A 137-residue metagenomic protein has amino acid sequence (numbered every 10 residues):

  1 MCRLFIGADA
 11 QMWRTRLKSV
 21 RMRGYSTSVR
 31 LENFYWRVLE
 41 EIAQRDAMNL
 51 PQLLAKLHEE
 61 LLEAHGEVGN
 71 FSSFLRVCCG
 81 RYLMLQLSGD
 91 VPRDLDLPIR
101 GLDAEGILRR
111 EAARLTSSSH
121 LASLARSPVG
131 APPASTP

Functional and structural regions predicted by a protein language model:
M1-F5: Short, basic/low-complexity N-terminal boundary segments at the transition from targeting/disordered tails
I6-R30: Short Lys/Arg-rich basic patches
S19, S26-S28, S72-S73, S88 (+4 more regions): Generic serine detector
R21-F74, C79: Amphipathic, hydrophobic secondary-structure cores in small proteins
A64-L108: Short, positively charged interaction helices/loops
L95, R100-P137: Intrinsically disordered, low-complexity charged/polar segments
